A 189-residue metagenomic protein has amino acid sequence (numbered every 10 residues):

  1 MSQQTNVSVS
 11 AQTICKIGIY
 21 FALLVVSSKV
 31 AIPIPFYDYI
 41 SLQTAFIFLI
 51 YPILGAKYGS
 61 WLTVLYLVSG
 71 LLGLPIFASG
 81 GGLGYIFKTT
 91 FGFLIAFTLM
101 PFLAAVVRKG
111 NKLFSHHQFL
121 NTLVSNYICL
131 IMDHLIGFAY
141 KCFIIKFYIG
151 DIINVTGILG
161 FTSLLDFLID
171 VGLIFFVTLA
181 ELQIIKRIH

Functional and structural regions predicted by a protein language model:
M1-N6, Q12-T13, I17-I19, V26 (+2 more regions): Short helix-perturbing small/polar motifs within transmembrane alpha-helices
S2-L62: Hydrophobic transmembrane alpha-helices
V9-T13, Y37-D38, A78, G82-L83 (+2 more regions): Helix-boundary and loop/linker segments of multi-pass membrane transporters
L24, S28, Y51, G70 (+4 more regions): Structural signal for membrane-spanning alpha-helices in multi-pass inner-membrane proteins, emphasizing helix cores
S28-Y39, L67-M100: Interfacial aromatic-anchored transmembrane helix boundaries in multi-pass membrane proteins
I32-A45, Y66-I76, R108-T122, A180-I184: Hydrophobic alpha-helical transmembrane segments
F36, S115-H189: Membrane-embedded alpha-helical hairpins and interfacial helices in multi-pass inner-membrane proteins
T44, F48, L62-G70, G84-Y85 (+7 more regions): Alpha-helical transmembrane segments of multi-pass membrane proteins, especially transporters and channels
